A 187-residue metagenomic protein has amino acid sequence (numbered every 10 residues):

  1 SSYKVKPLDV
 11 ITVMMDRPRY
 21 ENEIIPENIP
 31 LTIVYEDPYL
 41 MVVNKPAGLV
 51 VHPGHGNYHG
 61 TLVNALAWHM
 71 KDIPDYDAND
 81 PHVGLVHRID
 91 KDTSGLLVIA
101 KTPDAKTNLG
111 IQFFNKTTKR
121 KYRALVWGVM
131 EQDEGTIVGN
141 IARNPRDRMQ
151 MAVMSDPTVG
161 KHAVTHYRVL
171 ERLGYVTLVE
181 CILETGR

Functional and structural regions predicted by a protein language model:
S1-R187: RNA pseudouridine synthases
